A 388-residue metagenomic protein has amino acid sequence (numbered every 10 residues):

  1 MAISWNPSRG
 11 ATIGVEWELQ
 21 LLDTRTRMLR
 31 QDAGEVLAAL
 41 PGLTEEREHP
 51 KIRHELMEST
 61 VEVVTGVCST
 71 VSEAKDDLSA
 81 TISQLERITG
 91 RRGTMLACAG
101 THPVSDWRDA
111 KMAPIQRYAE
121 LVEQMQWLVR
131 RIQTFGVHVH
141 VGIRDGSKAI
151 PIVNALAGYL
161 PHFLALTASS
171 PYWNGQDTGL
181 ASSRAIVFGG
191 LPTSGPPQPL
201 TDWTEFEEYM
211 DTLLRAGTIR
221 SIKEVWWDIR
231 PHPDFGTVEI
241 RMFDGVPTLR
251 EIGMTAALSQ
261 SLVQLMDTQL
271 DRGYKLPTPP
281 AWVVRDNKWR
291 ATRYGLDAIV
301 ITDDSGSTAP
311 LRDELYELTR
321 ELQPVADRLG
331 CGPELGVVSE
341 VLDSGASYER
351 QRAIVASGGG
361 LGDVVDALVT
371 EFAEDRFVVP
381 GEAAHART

Functional and structural regions predicted by a protein language model:
M1-R92, L121, F188-T388: C-terminal accessory/tail domains of diverse enzymes
T65, C98-H102, I143, T167-A168: Glycine-rich, histidine-containing beta strand-loop boundary motifs that form or position
L78, I115-Q124, I143-L164, P247-V263: Helical (often loop-to-helix) elements that flank the catalytic cores of nucleotide-handling enzymes
G93-A110, W173-T178: Short, glycine/charge-rich beta-strand/loop segments that flank catalytic centers and engage negatively charged groups
W107-A119, T178-P192: Short, low-order "capping/linker" segments at domain edges
P114-F135, P199: Acidic, His- and aromatic-enriched active-site or binding-groove loops in soluble protein domains that engage sugars
I132-T134, S147, P233-T237: Coil-to-beta-strand transition motifs
V139: An acidic/histidine-cluster motif and surrounding catalytic segment that typifies divalent-metal-assisted enzyme active
